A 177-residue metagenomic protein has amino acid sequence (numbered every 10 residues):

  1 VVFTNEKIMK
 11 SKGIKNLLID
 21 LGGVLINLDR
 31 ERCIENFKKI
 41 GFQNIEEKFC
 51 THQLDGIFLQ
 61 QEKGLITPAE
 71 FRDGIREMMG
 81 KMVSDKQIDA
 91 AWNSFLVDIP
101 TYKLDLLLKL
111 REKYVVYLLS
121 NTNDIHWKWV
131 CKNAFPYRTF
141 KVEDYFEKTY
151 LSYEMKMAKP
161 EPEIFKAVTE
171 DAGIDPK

Functional and structural regions predicted by a protein language model:
V1-I8: N-terminal amphipathic/basic-hydrophobic helices that include classical n-h-c signal peptides and signal-anchor
M9-K10, E170: Short amphipathic alpha-helix with an adjacent loop that forms part of the alpha/beta core around
S11-T101, D105, E112, N123-W129 (+1 more regions): N-terminal helical cap/lid subdomain that shapes the substrate entry/recognition surface in HAD-like hydrolases
D105-L108, E170: Surface-exposed alpha-helical segments enriched in charged/polar residues
S120: Short beta-strand/turn micro-motifs composed of small residues that flank or help shape donor/cofactor-binding pockets
D124-K177: Substrate-recognition "cap/lid" segment bordering the active-site pocket of phosphatases
